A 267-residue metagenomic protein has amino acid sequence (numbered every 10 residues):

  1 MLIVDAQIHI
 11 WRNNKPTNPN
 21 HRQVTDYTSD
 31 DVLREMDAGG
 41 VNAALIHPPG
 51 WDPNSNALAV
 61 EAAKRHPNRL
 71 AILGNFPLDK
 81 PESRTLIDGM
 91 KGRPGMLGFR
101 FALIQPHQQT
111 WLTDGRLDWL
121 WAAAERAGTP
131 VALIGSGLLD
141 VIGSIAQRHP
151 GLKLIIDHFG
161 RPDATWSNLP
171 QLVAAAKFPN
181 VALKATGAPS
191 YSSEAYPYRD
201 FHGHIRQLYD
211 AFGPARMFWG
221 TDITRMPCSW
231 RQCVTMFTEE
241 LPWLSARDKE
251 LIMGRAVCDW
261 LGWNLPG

Functional and structural regions predicted by a protein language model:
M1-T17: Replace "His-x-His-based motif
M1-V4, T25-A43, R206-Q207, G213-F218 (+1 more regions): Mid-to-C-terminal alpha-helical segments outside catalytic/metal-binding sites
I3-I8, A44-H47, I72-G74, L97-F101 (+4 more regions): Hydrophobic faces of well-ordered beta-strands that scaffold small-molecule active sites in alpha/beta enzyme cores
Q7, M36, A59, F99 (+6 more regions): Conserved, mostly hydrophobic/aromatic
N20-H47, D52-R65: Alpha-helical scaffold segments that flank or form the walls of functional sites
T25-E35, K80-K91, S167-N168: Short, acidic/polar
P53-G137, S144, A182-K184, A188 (+2 more regions): Active-site gating/metal-coordination segments in enzymes
W111-F218, G267: Catalytic pocket-lining loop regions of alpha/beta-barrel enzymes, especially the amidohydrolase/enolase/GH5 lineages
